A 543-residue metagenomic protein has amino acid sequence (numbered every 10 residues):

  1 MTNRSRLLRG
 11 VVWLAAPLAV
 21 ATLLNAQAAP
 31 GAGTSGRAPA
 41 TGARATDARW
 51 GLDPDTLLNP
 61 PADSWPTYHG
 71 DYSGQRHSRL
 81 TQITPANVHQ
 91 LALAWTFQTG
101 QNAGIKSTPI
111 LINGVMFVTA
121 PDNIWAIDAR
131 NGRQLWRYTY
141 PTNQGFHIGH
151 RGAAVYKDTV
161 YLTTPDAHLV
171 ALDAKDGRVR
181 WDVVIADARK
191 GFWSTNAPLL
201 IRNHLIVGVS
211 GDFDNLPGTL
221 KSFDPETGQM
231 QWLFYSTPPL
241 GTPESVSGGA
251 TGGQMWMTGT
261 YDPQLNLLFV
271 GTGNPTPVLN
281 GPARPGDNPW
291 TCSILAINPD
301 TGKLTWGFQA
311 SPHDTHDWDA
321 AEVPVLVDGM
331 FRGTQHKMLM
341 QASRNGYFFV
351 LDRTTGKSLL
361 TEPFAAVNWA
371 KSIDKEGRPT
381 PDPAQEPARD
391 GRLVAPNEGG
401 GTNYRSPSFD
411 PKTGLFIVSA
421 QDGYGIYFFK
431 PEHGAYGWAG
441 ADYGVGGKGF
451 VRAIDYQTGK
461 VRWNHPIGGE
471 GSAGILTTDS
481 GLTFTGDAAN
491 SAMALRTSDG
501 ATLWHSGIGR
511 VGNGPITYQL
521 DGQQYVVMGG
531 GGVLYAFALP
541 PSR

Functional and structural regions predicted by a protein language model:
V11-N25: Bacterial N-terminal signal peptides
A29-T99, R133-T142, R178-D187, Q229-T237 (+8 more regions): Aromatic (tryptophan-biased) beta-strands that constitute blades/sheets of beta-rich domains
W65-H69, N102-N123, G145-L169, W193-P217 (+7 more regions): Repeat-blade elements of multi-bladed beta-propeller folds
D128, D173, D224, N298 (+5 more regions): Structural recognition of the beta-propeller blade-terminating site
G218-Q229, D287-G302, T355-G356, K448-D455: Beta-propeller blade signature
H313-T315, A320-V323, A365-W369, N397 (+2 more regions): Conserved blade-ending motifs and adjacent loop-strand segments that build the rim/top face of beta-propeller domains
Q421-D422, Y443-T497, A501: Loop/turn-rich, solvent-exposed surfaces of beta-rich toroidal or solenoidal domains
